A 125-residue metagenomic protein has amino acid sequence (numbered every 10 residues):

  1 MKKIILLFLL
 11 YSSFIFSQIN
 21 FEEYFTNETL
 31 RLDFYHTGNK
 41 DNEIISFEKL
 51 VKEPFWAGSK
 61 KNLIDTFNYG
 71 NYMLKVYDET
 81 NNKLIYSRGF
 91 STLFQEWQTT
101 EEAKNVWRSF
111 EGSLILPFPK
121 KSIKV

Functional and structural regions predicted by a protein language model:
K3-S13: Sec-dependent N-terminal signal peptides
I15-S17: Boundary at the C-terminal end of the N-terminal hydrophobic targeting segment
N20-F21: Long, compositionally biased, intrinsically disordered segments
T26-V125: Beta-strand-enriched, solvent-exposed domains that form extended recognition/catalytic surfaces
